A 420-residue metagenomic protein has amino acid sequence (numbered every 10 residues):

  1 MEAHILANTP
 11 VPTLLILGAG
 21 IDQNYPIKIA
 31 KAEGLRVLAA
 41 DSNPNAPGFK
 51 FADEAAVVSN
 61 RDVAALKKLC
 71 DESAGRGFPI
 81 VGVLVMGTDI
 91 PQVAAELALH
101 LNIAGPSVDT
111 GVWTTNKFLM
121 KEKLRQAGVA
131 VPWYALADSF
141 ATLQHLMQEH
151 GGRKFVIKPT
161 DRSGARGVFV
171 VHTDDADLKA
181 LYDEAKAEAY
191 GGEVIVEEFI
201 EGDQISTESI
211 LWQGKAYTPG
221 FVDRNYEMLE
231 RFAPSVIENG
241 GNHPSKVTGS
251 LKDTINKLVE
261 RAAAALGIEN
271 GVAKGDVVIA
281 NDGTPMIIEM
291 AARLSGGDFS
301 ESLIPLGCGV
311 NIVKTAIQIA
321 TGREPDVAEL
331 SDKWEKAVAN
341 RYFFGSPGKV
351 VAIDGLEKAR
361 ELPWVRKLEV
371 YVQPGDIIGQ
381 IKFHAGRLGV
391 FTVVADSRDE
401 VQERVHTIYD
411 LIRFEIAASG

Functional and structural regions predicted by a protein language model:
M1-T110, L119, A141, D326 (+3 more regions): ATP-binding N-terminal substructure of ATP-dependent carboxylate-amine bond-forming enzymes
N116-I195, E201, W212-Q213, P244-K257 (+2 more regions): Active-site nucleotide/adenylate-binding loops and adjacent lid/helix of ATP-dependent enzymes
F169, E198, H243-P244, P305 (+1 more regions): Short, well-ordered beta-strand elements within core beta-sheets of diverse protein domains
V171-T173, S209, F343-S346, F391-D396: Short beta-strand-to-loop capping motifs
E184-E193, I200-H243, D253-I287, A291-S300 (+2 more regions): Phosphate-binding core of ATP-grasp and ATP-grasp-like enzymes
R293-T315: ATP-dependent carboxylate-activation loops
E324-P363: A glycine-rich beta-turn/hairpin centered on an aromatic-Pro dipeptide
A359-I377: A structural supersecondary motif
